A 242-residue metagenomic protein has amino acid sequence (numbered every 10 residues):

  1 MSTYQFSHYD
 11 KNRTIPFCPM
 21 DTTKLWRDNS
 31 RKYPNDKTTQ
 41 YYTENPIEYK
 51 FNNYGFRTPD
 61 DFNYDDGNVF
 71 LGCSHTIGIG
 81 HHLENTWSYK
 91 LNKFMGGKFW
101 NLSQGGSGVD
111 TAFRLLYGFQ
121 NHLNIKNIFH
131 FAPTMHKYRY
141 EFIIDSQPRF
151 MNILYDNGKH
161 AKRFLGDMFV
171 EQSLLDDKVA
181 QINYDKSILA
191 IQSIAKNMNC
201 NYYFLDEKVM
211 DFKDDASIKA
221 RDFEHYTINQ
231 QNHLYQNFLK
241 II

Functional and structural regions predicted by a protein language model:
M1-V69, N121-H122, K126, F131-A180 (+4 more regions): N-terminal secretory targeting modules
E48-D110, Q120: Serine-esterase "nucleophile elbow" of acetyl-processing enzymes
H75-I77, G105-G108, P133-K137, E207-F212 (+1 more regions): Short, solvent-exposed loop/turn segments at secondary-structure junctions
L83-L91, S187-A190, Q230, L234: Conserved alpha-helical elements of sugar-nucleotide-dependent glycosyltransferases
M95, N183-L205: A structural motif corresponding to the C-terminal end of an alpha-helix and its immediate exit/capping segment
D110-N121, N232, Q236-L239: Amphipathic, non-transmembrane alpha-helical secondary structure
F113-Y117, D177-I191: Well-ordered, non-membrane alpha-helical segments in soluble/globular domains
I218-I242: Histidine-centered active-site loop/cap adjacent to the catalytic His in serine esterases/O-acetyl transfer systems
